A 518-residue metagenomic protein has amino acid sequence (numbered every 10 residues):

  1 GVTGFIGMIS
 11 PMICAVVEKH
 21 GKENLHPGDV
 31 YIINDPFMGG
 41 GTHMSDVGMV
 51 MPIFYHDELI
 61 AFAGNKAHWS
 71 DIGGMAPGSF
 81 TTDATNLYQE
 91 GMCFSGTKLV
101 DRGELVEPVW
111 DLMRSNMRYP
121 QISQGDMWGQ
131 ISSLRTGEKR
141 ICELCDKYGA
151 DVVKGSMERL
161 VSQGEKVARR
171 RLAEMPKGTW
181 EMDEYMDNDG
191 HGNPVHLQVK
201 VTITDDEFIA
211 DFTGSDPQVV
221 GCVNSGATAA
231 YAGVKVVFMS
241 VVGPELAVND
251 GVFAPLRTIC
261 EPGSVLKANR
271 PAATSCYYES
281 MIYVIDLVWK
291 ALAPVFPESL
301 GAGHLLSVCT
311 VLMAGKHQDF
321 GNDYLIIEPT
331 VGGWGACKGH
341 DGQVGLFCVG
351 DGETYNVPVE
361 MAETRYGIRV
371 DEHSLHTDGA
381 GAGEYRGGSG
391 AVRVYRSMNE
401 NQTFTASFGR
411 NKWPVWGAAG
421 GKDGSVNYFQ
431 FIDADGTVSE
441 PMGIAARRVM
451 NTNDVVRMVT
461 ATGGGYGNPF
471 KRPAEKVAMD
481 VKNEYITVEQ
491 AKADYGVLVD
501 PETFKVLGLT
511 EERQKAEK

Functional and structural regions predicted by a protein language model:
G1-P27, I32-K518: Glycine/proline-enriched, intrinsically flexible loops and inter-domain linkers
